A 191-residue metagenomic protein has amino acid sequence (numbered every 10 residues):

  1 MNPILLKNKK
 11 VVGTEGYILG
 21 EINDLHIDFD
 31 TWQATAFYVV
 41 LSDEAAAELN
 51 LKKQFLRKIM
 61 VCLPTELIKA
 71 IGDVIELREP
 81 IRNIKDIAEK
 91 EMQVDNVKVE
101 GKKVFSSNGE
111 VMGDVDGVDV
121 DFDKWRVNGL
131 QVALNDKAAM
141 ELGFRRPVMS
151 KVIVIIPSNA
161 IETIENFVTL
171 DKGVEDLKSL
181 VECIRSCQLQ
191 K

Functional and structural regions predicted by a protein language model:
M1-K191: Peripheral interaction segments used for macromolecular assembly
